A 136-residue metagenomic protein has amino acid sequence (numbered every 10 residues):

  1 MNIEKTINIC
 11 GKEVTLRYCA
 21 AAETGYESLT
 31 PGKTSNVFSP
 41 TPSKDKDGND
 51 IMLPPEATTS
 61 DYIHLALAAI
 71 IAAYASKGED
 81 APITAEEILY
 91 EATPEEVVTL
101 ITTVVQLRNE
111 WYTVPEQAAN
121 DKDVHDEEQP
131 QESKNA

Functional and structural regions predicted by a protein language model:
M1-E13, G32-M52, S76-A136: Charged interaction scaffolds used for protein-protein
R17-C19: Short linear motifs in exposed loops
A21-T30: Short Gly/aromatic-enriched secondary-structure transition segments
P55-I63, K77: Alpha-helix N-cap/helix-initiation sites
D61-A72, T102-Q106: Short, hydrophobic/amphipathic alpha-helical patches that form generic packing surfaces within helical domains
